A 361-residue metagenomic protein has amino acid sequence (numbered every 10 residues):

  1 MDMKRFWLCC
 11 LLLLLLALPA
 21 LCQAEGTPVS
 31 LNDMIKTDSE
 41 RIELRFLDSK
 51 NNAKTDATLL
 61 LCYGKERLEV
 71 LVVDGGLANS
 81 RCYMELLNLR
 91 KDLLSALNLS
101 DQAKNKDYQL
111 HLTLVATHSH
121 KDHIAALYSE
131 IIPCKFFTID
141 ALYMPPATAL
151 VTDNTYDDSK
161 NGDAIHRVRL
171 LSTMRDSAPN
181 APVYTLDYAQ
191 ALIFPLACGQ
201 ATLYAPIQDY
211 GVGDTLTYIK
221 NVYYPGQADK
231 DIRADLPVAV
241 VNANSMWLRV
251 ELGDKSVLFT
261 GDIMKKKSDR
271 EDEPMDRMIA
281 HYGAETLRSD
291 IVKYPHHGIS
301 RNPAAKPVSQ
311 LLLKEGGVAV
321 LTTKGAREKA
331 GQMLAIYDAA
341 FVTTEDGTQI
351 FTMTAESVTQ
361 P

Functional and structural regions predicted by a protein language model:
M1-C10: Bacterial N-terminal signal peptides that target proteins for export
C9-P19: Bacterial N-terminal signal peptides
L18-G26: Sec-dependent signal peptide cleavage junction
E25-N52, K106-Q109, I124-K267, A339-P361: Flexible, acidic/histidine-containing loops and adjacent segments that form or flank the divalent-metal
K50-T55, L61-D107, V115-K135, Y210-E315 (+1 more regions): Active-site-proximal loop/helix segments of hydrolase catalytic cores
S80-Y83, L150-D153, A326-Q332: Short, charged/polar "capping" segments at the starts of alpha-helices and the immediately preceding loops
T113-V115, A141-Y143, V320: A structural signal for isolated positions on well-ordered beta-strands in alpha/beta enzyme cores
I299-R301, K306-P361: C-terminal regions of proteins
